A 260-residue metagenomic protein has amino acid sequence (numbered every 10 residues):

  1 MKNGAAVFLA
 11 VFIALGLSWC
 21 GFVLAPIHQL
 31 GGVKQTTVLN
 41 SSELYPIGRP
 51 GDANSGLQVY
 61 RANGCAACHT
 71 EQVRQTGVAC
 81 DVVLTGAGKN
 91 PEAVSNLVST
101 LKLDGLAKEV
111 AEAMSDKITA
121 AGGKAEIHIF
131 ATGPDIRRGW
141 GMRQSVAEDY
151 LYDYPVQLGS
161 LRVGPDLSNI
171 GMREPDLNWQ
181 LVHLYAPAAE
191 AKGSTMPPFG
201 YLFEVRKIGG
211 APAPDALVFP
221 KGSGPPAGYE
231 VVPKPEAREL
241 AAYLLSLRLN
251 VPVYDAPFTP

Functional and structural regions predicted by a protein language model:
M1-P50, A131, A241-P260: Post-cleavage N-terminal segment of exported redox proteins
V11-W19, L106-E109, A113-D116, A120 (+3 more regions): Electron-transfer interface patches adjacent to heme c in soluble/periplasmic c-type cytochromes and di-/multiheme
K34-R61, A67, V73-A79, T132-P134 (+1 more regions): Electrostatic cytochrome c docking/interface patches
P50-A66, G224-R238, V251-T259: Sequence context surrounding c-type heme c attachment/ligation sites in exported
C65-C68, M196: Short cysteine clusters
T70-G88, F130-R143: Acidic helix-start/capping segments at beta-turn-to-alpha-helix junctions
V82-L84, S99-L106: Solvent-exposed beta-strand motifs enriched in subsets of small alpha/beta binding domains, especially certain
V94-L97: N-terminal targeting leaders
